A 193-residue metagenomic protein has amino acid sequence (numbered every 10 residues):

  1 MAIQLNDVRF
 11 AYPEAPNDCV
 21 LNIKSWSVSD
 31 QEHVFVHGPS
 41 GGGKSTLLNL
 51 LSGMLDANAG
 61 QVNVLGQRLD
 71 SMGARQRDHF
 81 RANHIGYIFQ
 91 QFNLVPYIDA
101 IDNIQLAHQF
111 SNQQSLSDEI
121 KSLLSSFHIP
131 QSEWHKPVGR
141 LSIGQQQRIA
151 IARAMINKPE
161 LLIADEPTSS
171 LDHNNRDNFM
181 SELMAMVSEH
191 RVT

Functional and structural regions predicted by a protein language model:
S52: Helix-to-loop junction immediately C-terminal to a conserved catalytic motif
G60-R68: Conserved ABC transporter NBD signature motif
R68, S115-S132: Conserved ABC ATPase "signature" region
P137-L141, Q145-Q147: Conserved ABC ATPase signature
I151: Hydrophobic anchor residue at the start of the ABC signature
K158: Conserved catalytic motifs of ABC-family nucleotide-binding domains
L162-D165: Catalytic Walker B motif of ABC-type/P-loop ATPase nucleotide-binding domains
